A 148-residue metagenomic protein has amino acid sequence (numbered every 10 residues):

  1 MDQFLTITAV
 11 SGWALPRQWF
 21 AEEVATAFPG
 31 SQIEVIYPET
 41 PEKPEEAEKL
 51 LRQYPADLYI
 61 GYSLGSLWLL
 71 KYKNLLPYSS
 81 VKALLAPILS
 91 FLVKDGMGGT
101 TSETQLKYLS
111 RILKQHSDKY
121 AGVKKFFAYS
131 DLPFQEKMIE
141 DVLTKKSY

Functional and structural regions predicted by a protein language model:
D2-P44: Conserved HGGG/HGGXW glycine-rich cap/lid loop of the alpha/beta-hydrolase fold
W19, W68-Y72: Hydrolases whose catalytic domains are alpha/beta-hydrolase-1, hotdog thioesterase, or metallo-beta-lactamase-like
A21, A47, K94-M97: Short aromatic-enriched loop/helix-cap "lid" or pocket-rim segments at secondary-structure transitions that line
E39-A56: Conserved acidic catalytic loop of the alpha/beta-hydrolase fold
I60-L69: Gly/Ala-rich beta-loop-alpha elbow adjacent to hydrolase catalytic centers
L75-L113: Flexible "cap/lid" loop of the alpha/beta hydrolase fold
H116-Y148: Conserved alpha/beta-hydrolase catalytic His-Asp/Glu region
